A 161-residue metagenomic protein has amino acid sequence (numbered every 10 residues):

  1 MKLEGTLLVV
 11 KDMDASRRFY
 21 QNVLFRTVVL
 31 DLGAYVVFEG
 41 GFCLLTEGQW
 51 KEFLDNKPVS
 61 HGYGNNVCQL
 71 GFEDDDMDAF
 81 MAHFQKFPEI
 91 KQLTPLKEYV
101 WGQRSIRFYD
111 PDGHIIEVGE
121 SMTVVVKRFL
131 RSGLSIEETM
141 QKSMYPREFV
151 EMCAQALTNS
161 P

Functional and structural regions predicted by a protein language model:
M1-A15, C68-L70, S121-S160: N-terminal beta-strand motif that seeds the catalytic metal site of vicinal oxygen chelate
L3, L8-V9, V29-D31, F80: Helical anchoring/docking segments at protein termini
D12-D14, N65-D112, S132, K142-E148 (+1 more regions): Vicinal oxygen chelate
D12-T27: Amphipathic alpha-helical segments
F25-D31, K91-T94: Short secondary-structure junctions
T27-G64, I115-E120, N159: Conserved short beta-strand elements that form part of the metal-binding/catalytic scaffold of enzyme active sites
R107-V124: A contiguous, mid-protein "functional segment" used to position or interact with cofactors/ions or partner subunits
